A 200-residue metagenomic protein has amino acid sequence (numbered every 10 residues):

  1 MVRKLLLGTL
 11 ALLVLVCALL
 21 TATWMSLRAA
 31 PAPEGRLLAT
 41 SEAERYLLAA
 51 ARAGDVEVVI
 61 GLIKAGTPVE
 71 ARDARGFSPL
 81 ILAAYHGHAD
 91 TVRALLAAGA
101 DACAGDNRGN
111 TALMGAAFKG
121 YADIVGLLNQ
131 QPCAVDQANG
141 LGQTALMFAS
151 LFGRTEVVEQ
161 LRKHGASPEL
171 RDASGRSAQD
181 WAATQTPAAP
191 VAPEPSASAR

Functional and structural regions predicted by a protein language model:
M1-L15: N-terminal Sec-pathway targeting helices
V58, D90-T91, D123-I124, E156-V157 (+1 more regions): Conserved ankyrin/ankyrin-like repeat signature
I60-P68, R93-D101, G126-A134, Q160-S167: Ankyrin repeat domain, specifically the short helix-to-loop turn at the C-terminus of the second helix of each repeat
V69-R72, A102-G105, V135-A138, L170-R171: Ankyrin repeat boundary signal
S150, T155-A197: Leucine-rich solenoid repeat scaffolds
